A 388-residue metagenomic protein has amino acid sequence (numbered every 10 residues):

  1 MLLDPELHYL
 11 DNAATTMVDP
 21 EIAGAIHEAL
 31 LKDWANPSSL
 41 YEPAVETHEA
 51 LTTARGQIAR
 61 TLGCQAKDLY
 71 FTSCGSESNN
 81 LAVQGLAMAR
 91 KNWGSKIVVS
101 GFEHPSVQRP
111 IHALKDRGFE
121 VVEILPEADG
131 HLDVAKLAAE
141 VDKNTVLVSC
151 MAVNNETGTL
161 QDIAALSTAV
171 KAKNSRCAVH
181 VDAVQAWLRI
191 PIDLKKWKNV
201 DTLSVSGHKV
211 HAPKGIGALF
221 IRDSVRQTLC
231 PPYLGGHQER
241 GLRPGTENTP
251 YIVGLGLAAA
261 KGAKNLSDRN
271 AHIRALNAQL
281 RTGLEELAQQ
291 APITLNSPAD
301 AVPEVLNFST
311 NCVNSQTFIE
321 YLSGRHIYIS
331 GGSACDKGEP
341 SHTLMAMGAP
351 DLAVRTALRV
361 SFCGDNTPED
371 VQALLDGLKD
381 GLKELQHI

Functional and structural regions predicted by a protein language model:
M1-I388: Pyridoxal 5′-phosphate
